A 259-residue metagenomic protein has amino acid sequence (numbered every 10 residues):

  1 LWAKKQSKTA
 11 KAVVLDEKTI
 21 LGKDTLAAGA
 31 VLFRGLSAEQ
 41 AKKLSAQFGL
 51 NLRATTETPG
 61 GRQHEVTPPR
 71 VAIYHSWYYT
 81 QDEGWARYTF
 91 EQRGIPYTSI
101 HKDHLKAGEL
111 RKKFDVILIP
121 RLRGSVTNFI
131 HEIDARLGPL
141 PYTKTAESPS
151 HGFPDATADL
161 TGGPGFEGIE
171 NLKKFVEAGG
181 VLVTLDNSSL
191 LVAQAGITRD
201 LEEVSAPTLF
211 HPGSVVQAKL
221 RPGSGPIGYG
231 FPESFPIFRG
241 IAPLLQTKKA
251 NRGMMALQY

Functional and structural regions predicted by a protein language model:
L1-Y259: Intrinsic-disorder/low-complexity accessory segments
